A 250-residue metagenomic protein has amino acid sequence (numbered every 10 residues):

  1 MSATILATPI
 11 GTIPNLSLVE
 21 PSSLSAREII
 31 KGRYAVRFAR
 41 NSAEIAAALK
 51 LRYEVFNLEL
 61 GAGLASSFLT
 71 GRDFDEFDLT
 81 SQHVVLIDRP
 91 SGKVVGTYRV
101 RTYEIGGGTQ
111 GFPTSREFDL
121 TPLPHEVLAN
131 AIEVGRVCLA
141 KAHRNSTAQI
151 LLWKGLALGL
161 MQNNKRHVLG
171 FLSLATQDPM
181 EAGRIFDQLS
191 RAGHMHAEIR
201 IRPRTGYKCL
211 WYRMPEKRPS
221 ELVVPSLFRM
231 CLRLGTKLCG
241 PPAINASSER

Functional and structural regions predicted by a protein language model:
M1-K31: Short acidic N-proximal helix/loop "leader" segments that mark the beginning of a domain or an inter-domain linker
T4, S25-K93, R99-T102: Short amphipathic alpha-helix that is part of the acyltransferase structural core
T4, T8-G11, S81, G183 (+1 more regions): Polar/charged alpha-helical tracts
L16-L24, F56-S67, E181, G206-C209: Short, positively charged
V19-A26, T70-D73, F118-H125, P241-A243: Intrinsically disordered, low-complexity boundary segments flanking structured domains
E20, R27-R37, A48, L69-T70 (+5 more regions): Generic ordered-secondary-structure signal
Y103-K237, P242-I244, S248-R250: Acyl-donor binding region in acyl/amide transferases
